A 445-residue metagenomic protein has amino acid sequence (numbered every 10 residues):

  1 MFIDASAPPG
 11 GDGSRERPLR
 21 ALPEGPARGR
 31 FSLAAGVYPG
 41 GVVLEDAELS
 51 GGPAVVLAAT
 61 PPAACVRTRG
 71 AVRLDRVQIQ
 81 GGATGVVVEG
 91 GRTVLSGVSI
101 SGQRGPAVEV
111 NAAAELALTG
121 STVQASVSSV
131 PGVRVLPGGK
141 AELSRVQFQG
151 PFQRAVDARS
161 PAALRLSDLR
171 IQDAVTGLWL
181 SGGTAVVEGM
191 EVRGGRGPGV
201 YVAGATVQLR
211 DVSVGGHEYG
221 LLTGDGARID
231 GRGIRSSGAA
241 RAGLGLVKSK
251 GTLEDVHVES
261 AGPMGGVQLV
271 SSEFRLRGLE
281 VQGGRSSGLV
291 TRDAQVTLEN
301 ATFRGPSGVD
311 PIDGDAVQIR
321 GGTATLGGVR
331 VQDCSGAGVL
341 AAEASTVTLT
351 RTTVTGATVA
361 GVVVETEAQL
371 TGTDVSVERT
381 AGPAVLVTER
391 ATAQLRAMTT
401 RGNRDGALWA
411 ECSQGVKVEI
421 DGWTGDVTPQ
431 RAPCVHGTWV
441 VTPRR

Functional and structural regions predicted by a protein language model:
A5, A35, G41, D46-V88 (+4 more regions): Right-handed parallel beta-helix/beta-spiral solenoid domain characteristic of secreted/periplasmic
A5-P39: Acidic Gly/Asp/Thr-rich repetitive segments characteristic of extracellular carbohydrate-active and adhesion proteins
P23-R28, V43-L44, R67-T68, L269: Flexible, charged surface loops at secondary-structure boundaries
L44, E48-G52, V72-D75, R92-G97 (+15 more regions): All-beta strand scaffolds that present successive hydrophobic residues in beta-strands
A59-R67, G81-V87, G102-N111, A125-L136 (+13 more regions): Extracellular beta-strand/beta-solenoid scaffold signature
